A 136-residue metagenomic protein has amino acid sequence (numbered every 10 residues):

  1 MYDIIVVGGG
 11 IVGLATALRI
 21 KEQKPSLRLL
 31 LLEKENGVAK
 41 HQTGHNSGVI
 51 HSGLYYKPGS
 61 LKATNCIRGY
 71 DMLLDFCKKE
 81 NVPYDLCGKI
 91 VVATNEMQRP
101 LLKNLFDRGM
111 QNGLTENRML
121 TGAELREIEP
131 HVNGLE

Functional and structural regions predicted by a protein language model:
M1-V12, L30: Beta1/beta-strand and adjacent pyrophosphate-binding region of the FAD-binding site in flavoprotein oxidoreductases
Y2, K24-L27, E80: Helix C-cap/helix->beta junction micro-motif
V12, T16, G37: Conserved Rossmann-like nucleotide-cofactor binding loop
T16-A17, H41, L102, E129: Short glycine-/acidic-enriched loop or helix-start segments at secondary-structure transitions that form or flank
K21-H45: Glycine-rich FAD pyrophosphate-binding loop
L27, V132-L135: Secondary-structure boundary/capping positions in well-ordered alpha/beta enzyme cores
V49-E124, I128, G134: Dinucleotide-binding Rossmann-like beta1-alpha1 core, especially the glycine-rich loop that anchors the ADP
